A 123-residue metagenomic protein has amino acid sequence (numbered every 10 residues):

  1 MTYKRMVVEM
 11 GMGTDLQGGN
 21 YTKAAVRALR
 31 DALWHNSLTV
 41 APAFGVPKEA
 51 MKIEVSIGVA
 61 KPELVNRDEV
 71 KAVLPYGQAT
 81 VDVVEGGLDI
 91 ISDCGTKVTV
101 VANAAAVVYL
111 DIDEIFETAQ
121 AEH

Functional and structural regions predicted by a protein language model:
M1-T2, F44-E49, V73-Y76, T96-V100: Solvent-exposed alpha-helices and their adjacent loops that cap or buttress functional pockets in soluble metabolic
T2-G45, G58-N66, A105-H123: Conserved mixed alpha/beta catalytic, RNA-binding, or beta-rich assembly cores of soluble enzyme, regulatory
A50-G95: Mid-chain, well-packed structural core segment of small domains
Y76-H123: C-terminal edge-of-domain segments
